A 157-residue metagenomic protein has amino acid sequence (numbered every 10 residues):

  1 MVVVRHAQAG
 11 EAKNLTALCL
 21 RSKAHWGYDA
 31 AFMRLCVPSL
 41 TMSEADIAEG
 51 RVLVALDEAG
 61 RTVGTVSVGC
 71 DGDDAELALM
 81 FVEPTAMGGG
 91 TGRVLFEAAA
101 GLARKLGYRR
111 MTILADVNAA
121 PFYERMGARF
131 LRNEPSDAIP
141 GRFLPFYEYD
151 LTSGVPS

Functional and structural regions predicted by a protein language model:
M1-V3: Extreme N-terminal starter segment of soluble prokaryotic enzymes
H6-A12, T16-L79, E83-T85, F96-A98 (+3 more regions): Acetyl-CoA-dependent GNAT
K13, P121-E124: Alpha-helical elements of the RecA-like P-loop NTPase motor core of helicases
D73, N118-A119: A generic "binding-loop/recognition-motif" signal
G90: Conserved G/P- and acidic residue-centered "switch" motifs that form tight phosphate/ATP-binding loops in soluble
L95, A119-F122: Conserved short alpha-helix immediately C-terminal to the canonical SAM/SAH-binding motif I of Rossmann-like
R109, L114-N118, M126, S136-S157: C-terminal "cap" of GNAT-fold acetyltransferases
F130-R132: A secondary-structure capping/hinge motif
